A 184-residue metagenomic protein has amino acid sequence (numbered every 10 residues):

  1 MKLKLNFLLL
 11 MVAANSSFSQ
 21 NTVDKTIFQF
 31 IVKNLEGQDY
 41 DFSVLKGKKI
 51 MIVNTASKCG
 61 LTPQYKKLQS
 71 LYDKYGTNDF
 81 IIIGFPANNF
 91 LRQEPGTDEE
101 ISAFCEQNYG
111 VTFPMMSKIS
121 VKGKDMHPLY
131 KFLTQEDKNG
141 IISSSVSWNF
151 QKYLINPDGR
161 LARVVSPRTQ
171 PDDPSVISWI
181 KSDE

Functional and structural regions predicted by a protein language model:
M1-T22: Bacterial Sec-dependent N-terminal signal peptides
Q20-S43, P63, P128: N-terminal "domain-start" segment that seeds a small globular fold
N34, N54-K58: Amphipathic alpha-helical repeat scaffolds
K48-K49, K58, T62-P86, E106-Y109: Conserved helix-turn-beta segment immediately C-terminal to the redox Cys motif in thioredoxin-like folds
D79-G96, T112-G123: Thiol-based oxidoreductase modules, predominantly thioredoxin-like and allied folds used for disulfide exchange
E99-W148: Short, internal strand/loop/helix patches that form the active-site neighborhood or redox-interaction surface
P128-K131, Q135-E184: Thiol-/selenol-based redox modules, centered on thioredoxin-like and closely related oxidoreductase domains
